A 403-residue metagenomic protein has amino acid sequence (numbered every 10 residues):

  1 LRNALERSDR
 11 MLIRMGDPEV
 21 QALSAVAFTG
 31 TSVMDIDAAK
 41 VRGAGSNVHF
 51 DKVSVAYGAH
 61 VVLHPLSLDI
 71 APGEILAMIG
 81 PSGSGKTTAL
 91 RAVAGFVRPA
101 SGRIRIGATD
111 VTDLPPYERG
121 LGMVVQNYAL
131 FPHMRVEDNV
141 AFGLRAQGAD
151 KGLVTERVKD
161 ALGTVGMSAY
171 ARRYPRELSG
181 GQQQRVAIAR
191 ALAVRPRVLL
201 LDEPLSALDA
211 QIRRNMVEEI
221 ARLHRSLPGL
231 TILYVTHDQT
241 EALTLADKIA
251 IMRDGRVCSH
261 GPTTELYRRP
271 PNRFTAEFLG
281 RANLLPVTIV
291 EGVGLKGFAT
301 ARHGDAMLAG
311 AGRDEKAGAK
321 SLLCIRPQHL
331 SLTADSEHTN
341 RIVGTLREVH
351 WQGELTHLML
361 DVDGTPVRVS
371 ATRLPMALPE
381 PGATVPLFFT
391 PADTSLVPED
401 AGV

Functional and structural regions predicted by a protein language model:
L1-S8, L12-T31, D35-D37, A282 (+1 more regions): Non-catalytic connector elements of ABC transporters
L66-A77, F131: Pre-Walker A (P-loop) beta-loop-beta motif of ABC nucleotide-binding domains
I75, G120-G122, Q126, L130-F274: ABC ATPase nucleotide-binding domains
I79-P81: The feature captures the beta-strand-to-loop junction immediately N-terminal to the Walker
A94: Helix-to-loop junction immediately C-terminal to a conserved catalytic motif
G102-D110: Conserved ABC transporter NBD signature motif
